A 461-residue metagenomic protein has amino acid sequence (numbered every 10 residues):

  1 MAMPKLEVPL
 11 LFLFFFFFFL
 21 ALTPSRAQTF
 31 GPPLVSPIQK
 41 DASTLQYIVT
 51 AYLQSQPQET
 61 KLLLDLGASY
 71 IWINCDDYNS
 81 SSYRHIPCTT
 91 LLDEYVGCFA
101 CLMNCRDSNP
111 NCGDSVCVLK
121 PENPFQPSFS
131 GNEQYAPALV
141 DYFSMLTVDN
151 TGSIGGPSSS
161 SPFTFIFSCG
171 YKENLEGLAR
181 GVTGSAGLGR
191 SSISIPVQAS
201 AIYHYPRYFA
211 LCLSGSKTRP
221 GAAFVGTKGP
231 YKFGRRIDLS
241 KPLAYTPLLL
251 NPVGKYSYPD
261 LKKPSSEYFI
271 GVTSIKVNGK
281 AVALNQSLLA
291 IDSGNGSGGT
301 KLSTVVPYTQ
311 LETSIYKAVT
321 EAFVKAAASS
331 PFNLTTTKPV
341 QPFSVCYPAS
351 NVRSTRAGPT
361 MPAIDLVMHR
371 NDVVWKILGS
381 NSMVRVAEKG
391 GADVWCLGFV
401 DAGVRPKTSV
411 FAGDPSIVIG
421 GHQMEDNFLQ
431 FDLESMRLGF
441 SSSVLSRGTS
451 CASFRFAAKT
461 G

Functional and structural regions predicted by a protein language model:
M3-V8, L20, P24, S43-Q46 (+10 more regions): Aspartic protease catalytic domain
P9-F14: Sec-dependent N-terminal signal peptides
F16-P33: N-terminal signal peptide
F30-V35, C117-S128, S194, K255-S257 (+2 more regions): Short Pro/Gly-enriched beta-strand edge/turn motifs at strand-loop
A42-G181: Signature of the N-terminal lobe/flap region of pepsin-like aspartyl proteases
N79-M103, R236-T246, A318-V340: Cytochrome P450 catalytic domain signature, combining two hallmark sequence patches
P87-C88, A199-S200, F454-K459: Extended Gly/Ser/Thr-rich low-complexity repeat segments, especially those forming or decorating extracellular
S128-P137, D141-E267, K301, L366 (+1 more regions): Glycine-rich flap/beta-hairpin and adjacent strands of clan AA aspartyl proteases
